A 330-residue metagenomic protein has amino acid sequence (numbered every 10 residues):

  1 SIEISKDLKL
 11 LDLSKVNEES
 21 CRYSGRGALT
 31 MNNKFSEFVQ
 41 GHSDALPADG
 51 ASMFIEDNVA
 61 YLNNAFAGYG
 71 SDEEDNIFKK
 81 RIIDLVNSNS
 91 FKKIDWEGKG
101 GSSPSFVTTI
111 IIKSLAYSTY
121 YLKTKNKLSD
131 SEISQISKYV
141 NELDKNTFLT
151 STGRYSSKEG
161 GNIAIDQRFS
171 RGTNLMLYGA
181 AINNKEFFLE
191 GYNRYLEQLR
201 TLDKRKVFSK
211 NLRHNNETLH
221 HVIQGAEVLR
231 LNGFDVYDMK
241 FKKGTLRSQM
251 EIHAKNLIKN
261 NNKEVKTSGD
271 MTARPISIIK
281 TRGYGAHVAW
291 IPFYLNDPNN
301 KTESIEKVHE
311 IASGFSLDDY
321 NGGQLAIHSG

Functional and structural regions predicted by a protein language model:
S1-S157, F169, T173, D203 (+1 more regions): Extracellular glycan-targeting catalytic surfaces
D75, N183-E186: Loop/turn elements at helix/coil->beta-strand transitions in domains of secreted/extracellular proteins
I112-S114, L177, T218-Q224: Structural recognition of the beta-strand scaffold that forms the well-ordered cores of secreted hydrolase catalytic
N162-I163: RNA pseudouridine synthases
N174-L177, K185: Ligand/cofactor pocket segment of small-molecule handling proteins
K185-T245: Flexible, glycine-rich surface segments
